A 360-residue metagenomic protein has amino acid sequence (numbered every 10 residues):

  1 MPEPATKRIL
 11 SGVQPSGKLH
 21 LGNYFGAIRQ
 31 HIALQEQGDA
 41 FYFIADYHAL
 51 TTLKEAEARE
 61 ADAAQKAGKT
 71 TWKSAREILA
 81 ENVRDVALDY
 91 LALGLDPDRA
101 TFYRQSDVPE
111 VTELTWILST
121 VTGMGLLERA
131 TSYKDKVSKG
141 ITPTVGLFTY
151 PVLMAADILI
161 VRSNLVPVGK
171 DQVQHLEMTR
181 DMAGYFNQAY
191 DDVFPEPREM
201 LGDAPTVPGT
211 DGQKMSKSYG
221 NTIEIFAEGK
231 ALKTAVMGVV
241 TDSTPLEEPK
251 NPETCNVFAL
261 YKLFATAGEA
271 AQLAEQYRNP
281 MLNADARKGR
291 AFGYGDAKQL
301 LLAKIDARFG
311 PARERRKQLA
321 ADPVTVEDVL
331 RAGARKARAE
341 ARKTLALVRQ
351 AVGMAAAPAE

Functional and structural regions predicted by a protein language model:
P2-L10, P15-A156, G268, A307 (+2 more regions): N-terminal Rossmann-like or analogous alpha/beta NTP/dinucleotide-binding catalytic cores that position adenine
P15, V166-P167, N221: A generic structural motif
L21-N23, A63, Q174, R180-E360: Conserved nucleotide- and phosphate/pyrophosphate-binding catalytic cores in adenylate/nucleotidyl-handling enzymes
K73-R76, V166-G169, E247: Short, polar/flexible loop-turn hinges at active-site or ligand-entry regions and domain interfaces
Y90, D171, G212: Conserved RecA-like P-loop NTPase ATPase core
T101-R104, P167, T244: Short catalytic-loop micro-motif centered on adjacent basic/acidic residues
D135-M182, F186, Y190: Internal, conserved structured core segments that host functional sites
